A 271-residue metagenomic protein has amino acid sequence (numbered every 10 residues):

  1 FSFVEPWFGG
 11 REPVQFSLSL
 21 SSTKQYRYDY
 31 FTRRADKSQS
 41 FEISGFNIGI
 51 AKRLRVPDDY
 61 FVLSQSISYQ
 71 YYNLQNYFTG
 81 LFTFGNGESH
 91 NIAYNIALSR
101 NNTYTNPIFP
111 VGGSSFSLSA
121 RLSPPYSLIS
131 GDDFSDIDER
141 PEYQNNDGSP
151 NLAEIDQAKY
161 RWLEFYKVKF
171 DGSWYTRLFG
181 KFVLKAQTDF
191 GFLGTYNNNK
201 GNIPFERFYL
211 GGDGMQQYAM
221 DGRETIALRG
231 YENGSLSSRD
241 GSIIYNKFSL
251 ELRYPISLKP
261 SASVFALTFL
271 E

Functional and structural regions predicted by a protein language model:
F1-S115, R229: Gram-negative/organellar outer-membrane beta-barrel architecture
F1-S17, D136-S149, A262: Amphipathic, soluble alpha/beta structural segments
S21-T23, R121, E271: Generic beta-structure capping elements
L54-F61, T176-L184, K259-S261: Secondary-structure transition into beta-strands, especially the periplasmic turns and strand N-termini that construct
G80-I256, T268-F269: C-terminal outer-membrane beta-barrel translocator/porin domains of Gram-negative envelope proteins and their
S261-T268: Generic long, charged, amphipathic alpha-helical segments
